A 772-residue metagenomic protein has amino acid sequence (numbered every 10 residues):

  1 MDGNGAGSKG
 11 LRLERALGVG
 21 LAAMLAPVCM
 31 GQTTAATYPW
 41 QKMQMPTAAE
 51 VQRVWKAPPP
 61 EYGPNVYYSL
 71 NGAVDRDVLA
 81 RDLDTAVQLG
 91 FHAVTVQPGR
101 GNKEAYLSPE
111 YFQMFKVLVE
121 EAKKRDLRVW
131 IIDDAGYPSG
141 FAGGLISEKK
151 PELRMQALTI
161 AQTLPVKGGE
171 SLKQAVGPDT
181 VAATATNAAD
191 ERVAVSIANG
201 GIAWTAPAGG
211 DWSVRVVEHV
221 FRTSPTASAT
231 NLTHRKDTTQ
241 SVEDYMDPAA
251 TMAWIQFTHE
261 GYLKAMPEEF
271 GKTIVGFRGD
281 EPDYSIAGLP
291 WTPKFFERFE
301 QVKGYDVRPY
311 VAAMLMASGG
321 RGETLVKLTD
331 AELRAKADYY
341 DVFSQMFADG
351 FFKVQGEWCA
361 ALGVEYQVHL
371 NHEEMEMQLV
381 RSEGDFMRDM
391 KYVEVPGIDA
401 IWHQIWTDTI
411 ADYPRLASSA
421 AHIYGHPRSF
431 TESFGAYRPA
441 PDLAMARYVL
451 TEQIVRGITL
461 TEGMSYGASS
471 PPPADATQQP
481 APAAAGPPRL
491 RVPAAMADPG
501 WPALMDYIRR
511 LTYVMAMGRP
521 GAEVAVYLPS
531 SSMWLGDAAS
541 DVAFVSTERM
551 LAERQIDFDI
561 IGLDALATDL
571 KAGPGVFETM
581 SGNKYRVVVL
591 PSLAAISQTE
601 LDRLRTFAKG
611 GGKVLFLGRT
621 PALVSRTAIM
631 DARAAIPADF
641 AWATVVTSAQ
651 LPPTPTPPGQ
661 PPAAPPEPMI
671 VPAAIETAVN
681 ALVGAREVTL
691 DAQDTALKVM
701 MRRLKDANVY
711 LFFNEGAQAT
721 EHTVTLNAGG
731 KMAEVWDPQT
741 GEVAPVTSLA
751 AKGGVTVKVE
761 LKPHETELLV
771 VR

Functional and structural regions predicted by a protein language model:
D2-V19: Bacterial N-terminal signal peptides that target proteins for export
A16-V28: Bacterial N-terminal signal peptides
G31-A35: Boundary at the C-terminal end of the N-terminal hydrophobic targeting segment
W40, M45, Y62-N65, L79-A80 (+8 more regions): Carbohydrate-binding surfaces of carbohydrate-active enzymes
T47-T85, L89-A93: Mature N-terminal segment immediately following signal peptide/propeptide cleavage in secreted/periplasmic
A48-Y67, H234-A253, G261, E268-G276 (+1 more regions): An acidic-aromatic substrate-binding cleft motif
P98-A208, R215-T223, A227-M252: Acidic/aromatic-lined carbohydrate-recognition and catalytic surfaces of CAZymes acting on diverse glycans
W212-E218, L768-V771: Short, aromatic- and glycine-rich surface loops/edge beta-strands on solvent-exposed regions
